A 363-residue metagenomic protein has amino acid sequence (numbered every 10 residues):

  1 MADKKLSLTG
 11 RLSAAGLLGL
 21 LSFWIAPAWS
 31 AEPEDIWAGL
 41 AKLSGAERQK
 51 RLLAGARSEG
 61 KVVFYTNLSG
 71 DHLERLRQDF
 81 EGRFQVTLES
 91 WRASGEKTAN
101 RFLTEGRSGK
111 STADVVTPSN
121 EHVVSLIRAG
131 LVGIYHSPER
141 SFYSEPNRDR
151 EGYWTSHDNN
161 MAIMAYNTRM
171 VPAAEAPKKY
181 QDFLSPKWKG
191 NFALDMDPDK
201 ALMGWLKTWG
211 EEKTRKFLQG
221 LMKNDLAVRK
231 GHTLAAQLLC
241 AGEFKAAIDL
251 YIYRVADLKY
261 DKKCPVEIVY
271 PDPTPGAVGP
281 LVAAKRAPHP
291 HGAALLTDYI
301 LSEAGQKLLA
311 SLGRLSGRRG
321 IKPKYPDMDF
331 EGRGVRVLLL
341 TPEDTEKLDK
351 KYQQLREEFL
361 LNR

Functional and structural regions predicted by a protein language model:
S13-W24: Bacterial N-terminal signal peptides
S30-V63, E81-G82, L184-K189: Immediate post-signal peptide segment of exported/extracytoplasmic ligand-binding proteins
V63-R77, E89-G106, K110-E243: Extracytoplasmic ligand-binding site segments that recognize negatively charged/polar headgroups
N120-S125, K245-P265: A ligand-binding cleft/hinge motif common to bilobed small-molecule-binding domains
E145, N159-N160, L218-M222, V228-R229 (+3 more regions): Periplasmic-binding protein-like
A165-M170, L206-T208, A277-P290, L308-L309: A bilobed periplasmic-binding-protein/Venus flytrap-type ligand-binding module shared by bacterial periplasmic
W188-D197, I300-P323: Periplasmic-binding protein-like
K324-R363: Extracellular/periplasmic bilobal clamshell ligand-binding domains
